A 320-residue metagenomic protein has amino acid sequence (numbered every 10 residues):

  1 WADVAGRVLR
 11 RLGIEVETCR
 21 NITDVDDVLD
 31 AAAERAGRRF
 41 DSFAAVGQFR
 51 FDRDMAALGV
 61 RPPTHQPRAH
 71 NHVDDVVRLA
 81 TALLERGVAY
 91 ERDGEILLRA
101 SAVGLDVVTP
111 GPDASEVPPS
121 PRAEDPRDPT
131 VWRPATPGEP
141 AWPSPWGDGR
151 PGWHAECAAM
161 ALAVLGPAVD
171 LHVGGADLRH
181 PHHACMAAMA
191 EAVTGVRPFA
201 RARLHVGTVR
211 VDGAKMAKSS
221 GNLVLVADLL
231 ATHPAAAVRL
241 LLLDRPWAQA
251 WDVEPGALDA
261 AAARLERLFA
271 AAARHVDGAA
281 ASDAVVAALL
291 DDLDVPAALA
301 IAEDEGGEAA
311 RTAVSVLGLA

Functional and structural regions predicted by a protein language model:
W1-G59: N-terminal, positively charged nucleic-acid-binding surface of large information/translation enzymes
A2-V4, L9, D74-A263, A271-R274: Alpha-helical recognition segments enriched in aromatics with Gly/Pro capping that present substrate-recognition
G13-E15, A57-T64, A89, A168 (+1 more regions): Surface-exposed helix-capping loop/turn segments at secondary-structure junctions
V16-C19, P63-P67, H172-G174, G307 (+1 more regions): Short catalytic-loop micro-motif centered on adjacent basic/acidic residues
I22-D27, F51, R61-V76, G94-A102: Short, glycine/charge-rich beta-strand/loop segments that flank catalytic centers and engage negatively charged groups
E34-F40, H65-H70, G175: The substrate-binding groove and active-site-proximal loops of carbohydrate-active enzymes, especially glycoside
R39, L299-A320: Basic, alpha-helical terminal appendages of large translation-related enzymes
A250-V253, A257-G307: Helix-loop elements that line ligand-binding/catalytic pockets
